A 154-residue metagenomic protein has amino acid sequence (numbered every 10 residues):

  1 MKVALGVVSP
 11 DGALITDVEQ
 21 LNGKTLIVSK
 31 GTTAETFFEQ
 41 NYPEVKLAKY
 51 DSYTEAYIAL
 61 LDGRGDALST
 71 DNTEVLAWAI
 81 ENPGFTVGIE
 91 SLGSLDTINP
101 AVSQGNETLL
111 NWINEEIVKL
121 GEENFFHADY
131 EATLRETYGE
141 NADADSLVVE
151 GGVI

Functional and structural regions predicted by a protein language model:
M1-D11, N72, L76-I117, E136-I154: Periplasmic-binding protein-like
S9-L26: Flexible hinge/capping segments at coil-to-helix
E19-Q20, Q40, T54-S69, T73 (+1 more regions): Short helices/loops that flank or line small-molecule/ion binding pockets
G23-K24, P43-K46, G84: Loop/turn elements at helix/coil->beta-strand transitions in domains of secreted/extracellular proteins
T25, K49, R64, N124 (+1 more regions): Conserved functional loop/turn residues at catalytic and ligand-binding sites
I27-N41, L110, A128: Secondary-structure junction motif
V28, V45-Y53: Short beta-strand-to-loop elements that line the ligand-binding cleft of bilobed periplasmic-binding protein-like
A34, I117-L134: Periplasmic-binding protein-like
